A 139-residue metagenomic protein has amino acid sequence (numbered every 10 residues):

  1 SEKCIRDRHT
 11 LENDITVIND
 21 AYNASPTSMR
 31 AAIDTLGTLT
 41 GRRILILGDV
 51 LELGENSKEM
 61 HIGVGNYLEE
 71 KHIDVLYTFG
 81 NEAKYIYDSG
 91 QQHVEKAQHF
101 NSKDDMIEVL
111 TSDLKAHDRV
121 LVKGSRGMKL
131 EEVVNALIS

Functional and structural regions predicted by a protein language model:
S1-I5: Short, small-residue-biased leader/transition segments that mark boundaries at the very start of proteins
R8-S139: ATP-dependent carboxylate-amine ligase
